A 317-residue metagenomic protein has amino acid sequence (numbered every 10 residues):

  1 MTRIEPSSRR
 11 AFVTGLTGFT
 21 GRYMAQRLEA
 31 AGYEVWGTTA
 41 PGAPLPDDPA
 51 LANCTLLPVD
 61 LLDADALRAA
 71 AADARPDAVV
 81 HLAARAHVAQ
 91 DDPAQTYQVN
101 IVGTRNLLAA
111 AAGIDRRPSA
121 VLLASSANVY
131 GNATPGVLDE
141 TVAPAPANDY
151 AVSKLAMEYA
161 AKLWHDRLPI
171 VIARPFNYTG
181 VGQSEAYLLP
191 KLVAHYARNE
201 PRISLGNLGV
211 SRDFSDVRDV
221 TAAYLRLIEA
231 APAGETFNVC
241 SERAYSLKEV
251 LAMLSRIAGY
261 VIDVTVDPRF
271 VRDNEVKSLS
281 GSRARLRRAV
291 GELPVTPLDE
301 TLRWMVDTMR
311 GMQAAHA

Functional and structural regions predicted by a protein language model:
A11-A31: N-terminal Rossmann NAD(P)H-binding glycine-rich loop of SDR-like oxidoreductase domains
T38-A43, L61: N-terminal Rossmann-fold cofactor-binding loop
A50-D63: Rossmann-fold cofactor-recognition segment
L61-V99: NAD(P)H-binding glycine-rich loop region in Rossmannoid oxidoreductase-like domains and their noncatalytic homologs
H81, R105-D149: Conserved Rossmann-fold NAD(P)-dependent oxidoreductase catalytic core, especially the SDR/UDP-sugar
P135-G136, Y159-D213, V217-R226, L251-I257: NAD(P)-dependent short-chain dehydrogenase/reductase
S153-A156: Active-site helix of classical SDR
R198-A317: C-terminal substrate-binding subdomain of Rossmann-fold SDR/epimerase-dehydratase oxidoreductases
